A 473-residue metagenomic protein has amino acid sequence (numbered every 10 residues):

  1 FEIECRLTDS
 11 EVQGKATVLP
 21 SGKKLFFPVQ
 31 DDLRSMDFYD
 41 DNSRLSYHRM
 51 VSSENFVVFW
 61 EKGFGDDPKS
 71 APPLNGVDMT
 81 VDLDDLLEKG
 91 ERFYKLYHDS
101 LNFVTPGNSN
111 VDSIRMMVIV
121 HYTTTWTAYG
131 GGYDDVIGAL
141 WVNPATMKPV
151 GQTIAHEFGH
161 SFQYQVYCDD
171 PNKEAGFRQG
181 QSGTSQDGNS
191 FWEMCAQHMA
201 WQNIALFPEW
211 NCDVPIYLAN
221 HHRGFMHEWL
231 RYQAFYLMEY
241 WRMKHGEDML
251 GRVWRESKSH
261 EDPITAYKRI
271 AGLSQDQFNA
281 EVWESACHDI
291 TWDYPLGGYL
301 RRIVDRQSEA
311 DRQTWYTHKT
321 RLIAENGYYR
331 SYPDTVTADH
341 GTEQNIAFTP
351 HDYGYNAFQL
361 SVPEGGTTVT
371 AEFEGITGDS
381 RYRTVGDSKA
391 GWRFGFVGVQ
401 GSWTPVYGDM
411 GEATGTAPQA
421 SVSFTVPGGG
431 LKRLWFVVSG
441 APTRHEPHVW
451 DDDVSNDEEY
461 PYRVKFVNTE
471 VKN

Functional and structural regions predicted by a protein language model:
F1-F56, E61-I137, P144-F158, F162-N172 (+3 more regions): Zn2+-dependent metallopeptidase catalytic core
R34-F38, G65-V77, D170-T184, N220-G224 (+1 more regions): Surface-exposed intrinsically disordered loops and tails
L74-D85, W141-P149, G180-Q186, H221-E228 (+1 more regions): Second-shell loop/turn segments in exported
D82, L86-F93, V150-F158, F191-C195 (+4 more regions): Stable alpha-helical elements in mature extracytoplasmic
H98-M116, D169-F177, Q186-N189, E209-P215 (+2 more regions): Surface-exposed patches in mature extracellular/periplasmic domains of secreted proteins
D135-I216: Zinc-dependent metallopeptidase catalytic helix centered on the HExxH motif and its immediate flanking segment
P215-W292: Active-site-proximal alpha-helical
E261-N473: Beta/coil-rich, acidic/histidine-enriched accessory regions frequently appended to metallopeptidases
